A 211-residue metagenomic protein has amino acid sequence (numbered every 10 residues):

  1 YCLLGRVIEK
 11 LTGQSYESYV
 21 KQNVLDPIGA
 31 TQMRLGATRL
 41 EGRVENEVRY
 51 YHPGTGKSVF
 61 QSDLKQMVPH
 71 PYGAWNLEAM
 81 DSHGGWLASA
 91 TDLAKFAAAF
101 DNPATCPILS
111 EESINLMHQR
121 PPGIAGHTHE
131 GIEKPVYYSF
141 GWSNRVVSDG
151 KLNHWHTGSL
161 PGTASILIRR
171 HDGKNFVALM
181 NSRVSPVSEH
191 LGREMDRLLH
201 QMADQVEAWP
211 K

Functional and structural regions predicted by a protein language model:
Y1-N153: Short, surface-exposed loop or secondary-structure junction motifs that flank catalytic or metal-binding residues
D81, P161-S165: Short, surface-exposed coil-to-beta transition loops
Q119-H127, E133, V147, S185-K211: Short, gly/Ser/Thr-rich active-site loops of penicillin-recognizing serine hydrolases
A164-R170, K174-P186: Short, well-ordered beta-strand elements
